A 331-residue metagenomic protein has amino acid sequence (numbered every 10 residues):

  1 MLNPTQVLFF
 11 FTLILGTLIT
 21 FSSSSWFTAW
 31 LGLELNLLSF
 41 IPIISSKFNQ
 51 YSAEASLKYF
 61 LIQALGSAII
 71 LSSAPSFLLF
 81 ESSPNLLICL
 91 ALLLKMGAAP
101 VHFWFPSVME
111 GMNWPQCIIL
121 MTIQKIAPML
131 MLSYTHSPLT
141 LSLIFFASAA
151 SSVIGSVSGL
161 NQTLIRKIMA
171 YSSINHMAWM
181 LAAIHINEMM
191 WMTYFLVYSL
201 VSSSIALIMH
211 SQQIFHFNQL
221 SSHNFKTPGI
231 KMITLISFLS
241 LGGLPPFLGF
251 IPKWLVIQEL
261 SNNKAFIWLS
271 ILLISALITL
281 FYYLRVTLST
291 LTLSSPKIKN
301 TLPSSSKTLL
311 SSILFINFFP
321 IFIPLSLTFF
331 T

Functional and structural regions predicted by a protein language model:
M1-T331: Core, highly hydrophobic multi-pass alpha-helical transmembrane subunits of bioenergetic inner membranes
